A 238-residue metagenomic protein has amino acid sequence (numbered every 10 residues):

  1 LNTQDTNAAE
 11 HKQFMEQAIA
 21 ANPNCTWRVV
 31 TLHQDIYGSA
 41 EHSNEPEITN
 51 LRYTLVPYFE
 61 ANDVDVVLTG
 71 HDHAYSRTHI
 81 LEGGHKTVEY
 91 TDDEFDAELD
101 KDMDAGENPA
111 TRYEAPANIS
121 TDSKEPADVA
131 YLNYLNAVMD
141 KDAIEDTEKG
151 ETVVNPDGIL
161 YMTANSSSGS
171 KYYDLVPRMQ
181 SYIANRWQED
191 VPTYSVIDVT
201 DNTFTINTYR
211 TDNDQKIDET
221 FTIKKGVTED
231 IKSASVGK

Functional and structural regions predicted by a protein language model:
L1-T6: Flexible, acidic/histidine-containing loops and adjacent segments that form or flank the divalent-metal
A8-Q13, N22-T205: Long, structured stretches of catalytic cores involved in phosphate-ester chemistry, encompassing
Y172, P177, D190, V196 (+1 more regions): Acidic, histidine-bearing metal-coordination/catalytic regions of metal-dependent phosphoesterases
